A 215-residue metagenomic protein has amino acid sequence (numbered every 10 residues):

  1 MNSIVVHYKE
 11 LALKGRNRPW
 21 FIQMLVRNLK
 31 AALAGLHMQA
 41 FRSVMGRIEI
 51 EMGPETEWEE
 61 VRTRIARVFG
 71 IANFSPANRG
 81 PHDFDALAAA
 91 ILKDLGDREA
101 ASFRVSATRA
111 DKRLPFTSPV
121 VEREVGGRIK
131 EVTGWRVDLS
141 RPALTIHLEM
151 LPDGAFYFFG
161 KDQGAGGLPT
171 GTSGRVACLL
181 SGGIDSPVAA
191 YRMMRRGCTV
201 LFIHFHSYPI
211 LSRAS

Functional and structural regions predicted by a protein language model:
M1-A177, P187-A214: RNA-binding accessory domains that recognize and position tRNA/RNA substrates
G183: Conserved G/P- and acidic residue-centered "switch" motifs that form tight phosphate/ATP-binding loops in soluble
